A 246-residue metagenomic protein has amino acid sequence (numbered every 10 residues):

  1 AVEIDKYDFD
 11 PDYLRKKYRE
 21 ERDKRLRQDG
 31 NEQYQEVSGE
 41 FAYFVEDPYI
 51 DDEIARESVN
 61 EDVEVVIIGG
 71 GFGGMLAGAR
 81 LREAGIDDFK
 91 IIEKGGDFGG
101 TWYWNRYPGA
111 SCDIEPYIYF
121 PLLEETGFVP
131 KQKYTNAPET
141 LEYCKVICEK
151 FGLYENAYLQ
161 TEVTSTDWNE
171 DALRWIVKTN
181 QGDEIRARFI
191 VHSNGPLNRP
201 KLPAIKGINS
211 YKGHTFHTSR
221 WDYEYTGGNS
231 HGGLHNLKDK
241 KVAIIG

Functional and structural regions predicted by a protein language model:
A1-S58: Non-catalytic terminal and boundary segments that flank Rossmann-like NAD(P)-dependent oxidoreductase
V2-D5, K17, K24-R27, Y103-Y143: Glycine-rich active-site loop/strand segments that organize a redox cofactor
D8-P11, K17, S38, D47 (+1 more regions): Feature captures the FAD/FMN-dependent oxidoreductase FAD-binding
S38-E57, D62, A110, Y119-P130 (+2 more regions): Glycine-rich dinucleotide-binding loop and its adjacent helix/turn
N60-I91: N-terminal Rossmann-like FAD-binding beta1-loop-alpha1 element of flavoenzymes
R82-Y107: Glycine-rich FAD pyrophosphate-binding loop
